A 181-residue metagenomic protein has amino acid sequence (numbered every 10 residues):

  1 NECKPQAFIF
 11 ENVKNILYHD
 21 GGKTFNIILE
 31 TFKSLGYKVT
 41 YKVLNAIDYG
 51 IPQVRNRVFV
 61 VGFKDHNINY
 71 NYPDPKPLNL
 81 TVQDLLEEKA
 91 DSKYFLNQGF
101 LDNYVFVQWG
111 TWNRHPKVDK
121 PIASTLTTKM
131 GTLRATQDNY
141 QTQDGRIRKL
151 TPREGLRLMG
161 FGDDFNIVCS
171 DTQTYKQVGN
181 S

Functional and structural regions predicted by a protein language model:
N1-T132, R148: Class I S-adenosyl-L-methionine
E11, Q173-K176: Positions in alpha-helical segments
A135-S170, T174: FAD-binding beta-loop-beta segment adjacent to the flavin cofactor pocket
